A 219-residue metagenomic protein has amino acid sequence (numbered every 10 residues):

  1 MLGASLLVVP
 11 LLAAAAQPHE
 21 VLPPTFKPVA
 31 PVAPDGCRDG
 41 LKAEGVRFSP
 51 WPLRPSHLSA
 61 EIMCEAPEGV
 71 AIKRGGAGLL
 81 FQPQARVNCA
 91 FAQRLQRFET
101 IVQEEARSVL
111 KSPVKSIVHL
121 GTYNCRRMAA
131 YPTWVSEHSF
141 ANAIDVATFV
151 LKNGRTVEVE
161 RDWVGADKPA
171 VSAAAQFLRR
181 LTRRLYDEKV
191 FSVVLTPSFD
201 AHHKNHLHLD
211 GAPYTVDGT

Functional and structural regions predicted by a protein language model:
M1-W51, T219: N-terminal secretory targeting signals
P18-V21, E68-G69, Q96, V135 (+1 more regions): Catalytic cores and adjacent binding grooves of peptidoglycan-active enzymes
V29-V118: Active-site acidic/histidine clusters and adjacent loop/turn architecture that either coordinate catalytic ions
S59-E65, C125-A130, N205-L209: Short, solvent-exposed polar/charged micro-motifs at secondary-structure junctions
E99-I101, R127-A130, K189: A Trp-anchored, charged/polar loop motif used as the substrate-binding/catalytic surface of acyl/ester-handling
S108-A141: Active-site-adjacent substructure of cysteine-protease-like catalytic cores
